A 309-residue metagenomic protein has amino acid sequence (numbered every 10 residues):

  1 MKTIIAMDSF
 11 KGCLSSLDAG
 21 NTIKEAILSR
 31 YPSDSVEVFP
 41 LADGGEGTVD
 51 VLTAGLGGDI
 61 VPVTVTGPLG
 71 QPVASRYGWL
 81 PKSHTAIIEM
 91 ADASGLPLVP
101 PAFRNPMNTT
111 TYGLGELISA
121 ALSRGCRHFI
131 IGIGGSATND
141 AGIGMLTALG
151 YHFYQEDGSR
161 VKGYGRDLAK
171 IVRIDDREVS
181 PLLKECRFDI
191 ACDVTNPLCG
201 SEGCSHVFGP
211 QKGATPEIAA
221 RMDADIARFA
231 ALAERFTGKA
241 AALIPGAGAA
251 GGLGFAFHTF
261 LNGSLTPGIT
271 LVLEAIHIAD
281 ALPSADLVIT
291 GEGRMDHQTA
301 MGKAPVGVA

Functional and structural regions predicted by a protein language model:
M1-I133, A137-A309: N-terminal loops that bind phosphate or other acidic moieties and the adjacent beta-alpha structural core
